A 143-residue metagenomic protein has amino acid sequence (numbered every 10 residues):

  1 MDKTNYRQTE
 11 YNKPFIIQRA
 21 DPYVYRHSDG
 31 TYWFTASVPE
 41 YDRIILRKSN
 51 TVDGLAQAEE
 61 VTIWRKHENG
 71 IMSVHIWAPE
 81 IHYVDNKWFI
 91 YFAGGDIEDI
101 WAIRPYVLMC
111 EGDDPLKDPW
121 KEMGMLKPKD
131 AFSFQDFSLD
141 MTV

Functional and structural regions predicted by a protein language model:
M1-V143: Carbohydrate-active catalytic/glycan-binding domains of CAZyme proteins, especially the secreted or lumenal ectodomains
